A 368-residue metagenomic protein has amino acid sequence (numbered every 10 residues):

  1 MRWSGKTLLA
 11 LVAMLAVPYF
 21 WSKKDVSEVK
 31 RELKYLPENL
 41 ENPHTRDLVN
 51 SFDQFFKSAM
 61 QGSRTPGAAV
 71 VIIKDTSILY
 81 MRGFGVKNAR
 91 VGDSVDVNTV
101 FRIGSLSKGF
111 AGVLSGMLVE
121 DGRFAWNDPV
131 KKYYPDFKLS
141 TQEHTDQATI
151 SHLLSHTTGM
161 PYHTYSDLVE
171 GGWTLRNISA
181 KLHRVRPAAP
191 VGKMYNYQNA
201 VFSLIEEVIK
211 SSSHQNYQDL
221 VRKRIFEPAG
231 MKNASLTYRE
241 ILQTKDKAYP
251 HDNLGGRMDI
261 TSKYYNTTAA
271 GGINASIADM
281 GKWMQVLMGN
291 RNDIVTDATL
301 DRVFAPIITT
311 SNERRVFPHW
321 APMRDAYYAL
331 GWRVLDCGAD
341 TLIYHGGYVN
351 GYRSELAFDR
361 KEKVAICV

Functional and structural regions predicted by a protein language model:
M1-V12: N-terminal Sec-pathway targeting helices
L15-V29: Membrane-interface motif at the C-terminal end of an N-terminal transmembrane signal
K30-E41: Acidic/histidine-rich, surface-exposed loop or edge segments in extracytoplasmic proteins
L40, G62-A69, R90-L153, A189-A200 (+2 more regions): Short active-site loop at a secondary-structure junction that contains or immediately precedes the catalytic residue(s)
E41-F101, R123-A125, L175, R184-V185 (+1 more regions): Short, conserved catalytic-motif segment at the N-terminal edge
F56, V70, T76, K108-A111 (+8 more regions): Residue-level preference for non-acidic, small/hydrophobic
N88, Q142-N350: Short, surface-exposed loop or secondary-structure junction motifs that flank catalytic or metal-binding residues
Y344-H345, E355-V368: Short, well-ordered beta-strand elements
